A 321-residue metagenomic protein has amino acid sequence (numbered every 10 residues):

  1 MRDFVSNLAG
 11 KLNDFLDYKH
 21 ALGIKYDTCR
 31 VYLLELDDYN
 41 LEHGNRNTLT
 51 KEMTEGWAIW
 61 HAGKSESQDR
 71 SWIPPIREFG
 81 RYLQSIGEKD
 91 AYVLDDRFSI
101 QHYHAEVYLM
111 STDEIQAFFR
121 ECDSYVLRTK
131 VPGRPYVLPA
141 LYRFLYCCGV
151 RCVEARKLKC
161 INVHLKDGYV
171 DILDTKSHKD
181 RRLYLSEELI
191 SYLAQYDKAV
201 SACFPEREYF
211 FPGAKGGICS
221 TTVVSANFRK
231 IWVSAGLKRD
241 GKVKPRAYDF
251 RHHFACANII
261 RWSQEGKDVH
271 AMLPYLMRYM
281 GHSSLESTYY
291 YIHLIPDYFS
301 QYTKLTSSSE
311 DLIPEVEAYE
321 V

Functional and structural regions predicted by a protein language model:
M1-V321: Conserved catalytic core of the tyrosine transesterase superfamily
